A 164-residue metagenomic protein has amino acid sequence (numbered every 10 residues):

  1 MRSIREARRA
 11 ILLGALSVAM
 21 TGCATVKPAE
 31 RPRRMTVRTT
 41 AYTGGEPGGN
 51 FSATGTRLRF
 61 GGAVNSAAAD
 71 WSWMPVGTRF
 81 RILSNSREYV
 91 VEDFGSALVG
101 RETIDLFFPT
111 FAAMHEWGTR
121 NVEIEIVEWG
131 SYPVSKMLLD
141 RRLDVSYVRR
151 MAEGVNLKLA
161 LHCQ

Functional and structural regions predicted by a protein language model:
M1-R5: N-terminal secretory signal peptides that target proteins for export/translocation
R8-L12: N-terminal export leaders
A15-A24: Hydrophobic h-region of N-terminal signal peptides that target proteins for export in Gram-negative bacteria
C23-Q164: Solvent-exposed, well-ordered loop and adjacent helix/strand elements within mature globular domains that form
